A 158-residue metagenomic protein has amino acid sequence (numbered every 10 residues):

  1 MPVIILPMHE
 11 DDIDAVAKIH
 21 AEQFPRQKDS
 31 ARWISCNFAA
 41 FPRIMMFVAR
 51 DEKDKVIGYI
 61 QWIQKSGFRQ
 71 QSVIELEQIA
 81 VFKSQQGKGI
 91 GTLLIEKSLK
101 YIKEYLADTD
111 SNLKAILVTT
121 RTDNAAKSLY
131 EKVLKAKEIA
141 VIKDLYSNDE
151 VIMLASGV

Functional and structural regions predicted by a protein language model:
P2-V16: A short beta-loop-alpha structural element at the N-terminal edge of CoA-dependent acyl/N-acetyltransferase catalytic
E10, K18-Q78, F82-S84, I95 (+3 more regions): Acetyl-CoA-dependent GNAT
R50-E52, A155-V158: Active-site beta-strand termini and strand-to-loop segments that position acidic
F82-E96, T122-S128, K132: Conserved glycine-rich acetyl-CoA-binding loop
K100-K103, N112-K114: Intrinsically disordered, low-complexity, positively biased terminal segments
T109-K127, K143-D149, S156: Conserved beta-strand-loop-alpha-helix junction that forms the acyl-donor binding cleft
Y130-V141: Conserved acetyl-CoA-binding loop of GNAT-fold acetyltransferases
